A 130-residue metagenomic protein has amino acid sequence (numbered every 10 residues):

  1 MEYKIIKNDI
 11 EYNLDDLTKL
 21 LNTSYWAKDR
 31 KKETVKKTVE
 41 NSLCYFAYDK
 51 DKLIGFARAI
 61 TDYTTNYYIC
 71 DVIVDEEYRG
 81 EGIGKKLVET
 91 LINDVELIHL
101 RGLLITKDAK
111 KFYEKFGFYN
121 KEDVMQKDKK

Functional and structural regions predicted by a protein language model:
M1-R30, V124: Short amphipathic alpha-helix that is part of the acyltransferase structural core
K36-E40: Short loop/turn motifs at secondary-structure junctions and domain boundaries
L43-A57: Conserved beta-hairpin
T61-I69: A conserved beta-turn-beta hairpin within the catalytic core of GNAT-like acetyltransferases that forms part
D75: Residue-level recognition of the GNAT/N-acetyltransferase active site
Y78-L87: Conserved acetyl-CoA pyrophosphate-binding loop and the N-cap/start of the following alpha-helix in GNAT-like
K86-G102, K111: Conserved acyl-CoA
L100-K130: Conserved active-site alpha-helix within GNAT-family acetyltransferase domains
